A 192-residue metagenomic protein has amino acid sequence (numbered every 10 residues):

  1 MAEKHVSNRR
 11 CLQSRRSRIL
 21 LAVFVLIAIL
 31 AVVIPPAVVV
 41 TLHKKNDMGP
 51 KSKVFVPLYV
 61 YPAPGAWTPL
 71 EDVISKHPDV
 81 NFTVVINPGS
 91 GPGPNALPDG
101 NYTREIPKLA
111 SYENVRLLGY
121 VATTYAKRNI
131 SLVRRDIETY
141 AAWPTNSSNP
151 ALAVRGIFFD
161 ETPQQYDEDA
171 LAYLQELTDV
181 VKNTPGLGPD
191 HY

Functional and structural regions predicted by a protein language model:
M1-R16: Intrinsically disordered cytoplasmic terminal tails of membrane proteins
E3, I29-V32, T123: Intrinsic disorder/low-complexity segments
R9-L12, I29, A37, R155 (+1 more regions): A general, composition-driven signal for non-globular sequence regions
R16-I19, K44-Y192: Glycan-processing catalytic domains of CAZymes
R18-D47: Alpha-helical transmembrane segments in eukaryotic/viral proteins
